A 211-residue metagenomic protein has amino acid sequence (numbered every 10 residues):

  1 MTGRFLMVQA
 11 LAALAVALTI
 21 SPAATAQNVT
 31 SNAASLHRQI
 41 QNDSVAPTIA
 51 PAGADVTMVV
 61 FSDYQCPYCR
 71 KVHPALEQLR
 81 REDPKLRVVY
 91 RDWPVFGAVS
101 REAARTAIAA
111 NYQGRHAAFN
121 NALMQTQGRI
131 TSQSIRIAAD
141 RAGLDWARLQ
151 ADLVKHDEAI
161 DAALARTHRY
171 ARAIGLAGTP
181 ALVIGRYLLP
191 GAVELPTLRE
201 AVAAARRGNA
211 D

Functional and structural regions predicted by a protein language model:
T2, Q9-V99, E158-I174, G178 (+1 more regions): Extracytoplasmic thiol/disulfide redox context detector
M7-V8, L195: Intrinsically disordered, low-complexity, compositionally biased regions/tails
P94-T179, V183-N209: Cysteine-centric redox/oxidoreductase cores and disulfide-bonded domains
